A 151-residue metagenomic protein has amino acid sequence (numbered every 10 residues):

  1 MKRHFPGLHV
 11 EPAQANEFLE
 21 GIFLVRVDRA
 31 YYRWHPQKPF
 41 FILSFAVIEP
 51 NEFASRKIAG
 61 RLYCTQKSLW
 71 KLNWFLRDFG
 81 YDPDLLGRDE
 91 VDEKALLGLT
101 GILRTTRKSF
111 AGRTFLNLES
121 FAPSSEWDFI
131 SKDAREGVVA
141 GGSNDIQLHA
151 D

Functional and structural regions predicted by a protein language model:
M1-D151: Short beta-rich binding modules
